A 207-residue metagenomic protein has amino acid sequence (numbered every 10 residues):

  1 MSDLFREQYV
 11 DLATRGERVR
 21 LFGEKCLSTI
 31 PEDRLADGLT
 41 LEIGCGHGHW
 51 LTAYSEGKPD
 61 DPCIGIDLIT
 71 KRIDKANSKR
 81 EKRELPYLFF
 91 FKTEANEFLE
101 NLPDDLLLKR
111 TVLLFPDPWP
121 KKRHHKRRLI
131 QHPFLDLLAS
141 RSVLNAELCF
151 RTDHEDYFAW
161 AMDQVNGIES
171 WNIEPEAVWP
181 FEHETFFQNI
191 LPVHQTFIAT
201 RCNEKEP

Functional and structural regions predicted by a protein language model:
M1-L39, H49-T52, E56: S-adenosyl-L-methionine
G44-G46: Class I SAM-dependent methyltransferase "Motif I" SAM/SAH-binding loop
I69: Conserved SAM/SAH-binding beta-strand->alpha-helix loop
A76: Conserved SAM-binding loop
R80-D105: S-adenosyl-L-methionine
I130-L144: A short glycine-rich, Lys/Arg-flanked "PGG" loop and its adjoining helix->strand segment in the class I
N145-T152: Conserved beta-strand signature within the Rossmann-like core of class I S-adenosyl-L-methionine
Y157-F158, D163, I168-P207: Class I S-adenosyl-L-methionine
